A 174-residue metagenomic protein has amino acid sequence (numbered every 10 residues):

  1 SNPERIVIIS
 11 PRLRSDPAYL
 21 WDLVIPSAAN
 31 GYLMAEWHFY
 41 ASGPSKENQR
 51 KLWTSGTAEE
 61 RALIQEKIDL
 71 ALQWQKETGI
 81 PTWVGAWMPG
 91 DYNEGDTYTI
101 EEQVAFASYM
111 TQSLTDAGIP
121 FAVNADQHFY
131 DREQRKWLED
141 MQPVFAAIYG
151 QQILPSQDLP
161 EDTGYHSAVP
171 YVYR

Functional and structural regions predicted by a protein language model:
S1-K51, D69-G90, D116-A117: Active-site region of glycoside hydrolase catalytic domains
V7, R50-A125, R174: Substrate-binding and catalytic surfaces of secreted/luminal carbohydrate-active proteins
L13-Y19, G43, A62, G90-N93 (+2 more regions): Acidic-and-aromatic substrate-binding clefts and catalytic sites of carbohydrate-active enzymes
D16-I25, T57-W74, T78, E133-I148: A short, terminal or domain-edge coil/loop segment
M34-H38, L63-Q65, Q112, G150-Q151: Short, surface-exposed, polar/charged, turn-prone segments marking secondary-structure boundaries
G95-R174: Aromatic-rich peripheral "rim/lid" segments of glycoside hydrolase catalytic domains that contact and position glycan
